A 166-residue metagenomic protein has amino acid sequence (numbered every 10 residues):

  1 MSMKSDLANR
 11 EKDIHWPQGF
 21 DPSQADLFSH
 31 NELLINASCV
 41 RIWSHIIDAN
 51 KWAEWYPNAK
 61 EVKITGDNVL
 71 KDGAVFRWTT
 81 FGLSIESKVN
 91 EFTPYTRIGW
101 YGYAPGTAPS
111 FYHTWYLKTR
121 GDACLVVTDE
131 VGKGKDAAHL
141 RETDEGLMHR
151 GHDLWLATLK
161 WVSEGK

Functional and structural regions predicted by a protein language model:
M1-G66: Hydrophobic ligand-binding cavity/cleft-lining segments
S2-D13, V131-K166: A conserved amphipathic terminal alpha-helix motif
S2-N9, T79-L125, V131-G134, W161: Hydrophobic-ligand binding "helix-grip"
E32-N36, K63, R77, K88 (+1 more regions): Generic structural detector for well-ordered beta-strands
V40-S44, E54, E91, D122 (+2 more regions): Replace "anionic and nucleotidyl ligands
